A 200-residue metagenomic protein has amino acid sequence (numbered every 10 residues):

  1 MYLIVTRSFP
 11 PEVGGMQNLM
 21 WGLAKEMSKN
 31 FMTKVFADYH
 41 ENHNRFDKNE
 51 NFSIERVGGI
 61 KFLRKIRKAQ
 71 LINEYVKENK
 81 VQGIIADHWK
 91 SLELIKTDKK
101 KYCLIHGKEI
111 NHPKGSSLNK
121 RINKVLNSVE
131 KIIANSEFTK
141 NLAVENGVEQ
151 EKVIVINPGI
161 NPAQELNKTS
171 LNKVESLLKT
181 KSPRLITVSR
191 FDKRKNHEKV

Functional and structural regions predicted by a protein language model:
L3, L177-K195: Conserved donor-binding/catalytic core segment of Leloir-type glycosyltransferases
T6-V13, L19-R64: N-terminal strand-loop element at the rim of the active site of nucleotide-sugar-dependent glycosyltransferases
E12, L63, L92-E93, K101-S117 (+1 more regions): A short, histidine- and acid-enriched strand-loop-helix "catalytic/donor-clamping" loop that lines the nucleotide-sugar
G15, K195-K199: Active-site helix-initiating loop/hinge in glycosyltransferases
Y39, F138, G159: Carbohydrate-associated surface elements
F46, P113-K114, V144, G159-S176: Acidic anion/phosphate-binding donor-loop and adjacent secondary structure in glycosyltransferase catalytic cores
I84-I85, S128-S136: A short beta-strand/loop micro-motif in the catalytic core of glycosyltransferases that engages the nucleotide-sugar
A86-S91: Short His-centered aromatic/hydrophobic patch
